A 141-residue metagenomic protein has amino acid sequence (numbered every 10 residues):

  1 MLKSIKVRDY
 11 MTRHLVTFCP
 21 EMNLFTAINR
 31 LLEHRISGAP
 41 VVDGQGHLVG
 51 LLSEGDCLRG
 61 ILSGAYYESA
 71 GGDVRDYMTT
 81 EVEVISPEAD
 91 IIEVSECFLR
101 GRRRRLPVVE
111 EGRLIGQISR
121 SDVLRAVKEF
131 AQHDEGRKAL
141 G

Functional and structural regions predicted by a protein language model:
M1-H14, S53-V84, E88-L99, L114 (+1 more regions): Tandem CBS (Bateman) regulatory domains
S4-D9, N23-I28, V41-G50, V74-D76: Short charge-dense sequence patches
F18-R35, V42, I85-R102, V109 (+2 more regions): The conserved cystathionine-beta-synthase
L31-H34, A39-D56, F98, L106-D122: A glycine-centered beta-loop-beta connector
